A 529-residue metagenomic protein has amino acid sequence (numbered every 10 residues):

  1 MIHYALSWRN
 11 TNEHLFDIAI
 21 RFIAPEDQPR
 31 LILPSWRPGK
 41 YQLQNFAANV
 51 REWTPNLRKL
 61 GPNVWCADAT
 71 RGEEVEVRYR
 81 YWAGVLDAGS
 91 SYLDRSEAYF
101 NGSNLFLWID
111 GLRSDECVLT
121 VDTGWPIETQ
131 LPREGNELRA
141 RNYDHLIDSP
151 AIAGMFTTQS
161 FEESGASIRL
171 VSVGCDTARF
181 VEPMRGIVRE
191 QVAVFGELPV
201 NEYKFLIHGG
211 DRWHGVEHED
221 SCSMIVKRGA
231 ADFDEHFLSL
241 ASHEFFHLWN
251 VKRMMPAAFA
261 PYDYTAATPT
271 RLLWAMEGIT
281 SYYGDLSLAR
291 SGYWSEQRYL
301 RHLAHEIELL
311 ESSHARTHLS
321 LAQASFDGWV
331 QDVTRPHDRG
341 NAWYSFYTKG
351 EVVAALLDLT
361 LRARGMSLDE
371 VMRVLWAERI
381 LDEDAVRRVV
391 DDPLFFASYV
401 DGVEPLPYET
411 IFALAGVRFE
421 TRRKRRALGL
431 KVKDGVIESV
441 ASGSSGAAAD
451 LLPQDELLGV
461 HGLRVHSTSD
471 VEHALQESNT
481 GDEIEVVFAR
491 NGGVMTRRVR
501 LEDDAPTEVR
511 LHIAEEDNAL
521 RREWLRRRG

Functional and structural regions predicted by a protein language model:
M1-W36: Early extracytoplasmic/domain-onset interaction patches
Y4, F16-I20, V75-V77, C117-L119 (+3 more regions): Hydrophobic residues positioned within well-ordered beta-strands of beta-sheet architectures
R9, P38, L43-E52, N56-V200 (+2 more regions): Non-catalytic architectural context of zinc metalloproteases
I23, D122, V487-A489: A generic structural motif
F161-L273: Juxtacatalytic substrate-recognition/specificity segment
P183-V194, L240, E244-L248, K252 (+6 more regions): Generic, well-ordered alpha-helical scaffold segments in large soluble proteins
C222, R228-G229, R253-M254, T265-R316: Post-HExxH zinc-binding segment in Zn-dependent metallohydrolases
G284, W294, R298-G529: C-terminal recognition in membrane/secretory proteostasis and scaffolding
